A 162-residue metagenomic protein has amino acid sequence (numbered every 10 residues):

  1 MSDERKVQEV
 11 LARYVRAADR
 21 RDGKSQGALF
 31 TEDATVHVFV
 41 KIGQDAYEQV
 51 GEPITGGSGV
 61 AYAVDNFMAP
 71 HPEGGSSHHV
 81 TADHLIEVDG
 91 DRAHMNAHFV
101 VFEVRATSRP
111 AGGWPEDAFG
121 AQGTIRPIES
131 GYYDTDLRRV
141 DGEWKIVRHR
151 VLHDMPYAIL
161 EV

Functional and structural regions predicted by a protein language model:
M1-K24, A28-E32: Short, low-complexity N-terminal intrinsically disordered segments enriched in polar/charged residues
S2-R5, T55, A121, I125: Short, surface-exposed alpha-helical recognition segments that flank or form part of ligand/macromolecule-binding
R5-V7, N66, D117: General secondary-structure edge motif
G23-S25, T31-F99, R105: A solvent-exposed, acidic/Ser-Thr-rich amphipathic alpha-helical stretch
A69-V162: A beta-strand edge to alpha-helix "cap/lid" segment located at domain peripheries
